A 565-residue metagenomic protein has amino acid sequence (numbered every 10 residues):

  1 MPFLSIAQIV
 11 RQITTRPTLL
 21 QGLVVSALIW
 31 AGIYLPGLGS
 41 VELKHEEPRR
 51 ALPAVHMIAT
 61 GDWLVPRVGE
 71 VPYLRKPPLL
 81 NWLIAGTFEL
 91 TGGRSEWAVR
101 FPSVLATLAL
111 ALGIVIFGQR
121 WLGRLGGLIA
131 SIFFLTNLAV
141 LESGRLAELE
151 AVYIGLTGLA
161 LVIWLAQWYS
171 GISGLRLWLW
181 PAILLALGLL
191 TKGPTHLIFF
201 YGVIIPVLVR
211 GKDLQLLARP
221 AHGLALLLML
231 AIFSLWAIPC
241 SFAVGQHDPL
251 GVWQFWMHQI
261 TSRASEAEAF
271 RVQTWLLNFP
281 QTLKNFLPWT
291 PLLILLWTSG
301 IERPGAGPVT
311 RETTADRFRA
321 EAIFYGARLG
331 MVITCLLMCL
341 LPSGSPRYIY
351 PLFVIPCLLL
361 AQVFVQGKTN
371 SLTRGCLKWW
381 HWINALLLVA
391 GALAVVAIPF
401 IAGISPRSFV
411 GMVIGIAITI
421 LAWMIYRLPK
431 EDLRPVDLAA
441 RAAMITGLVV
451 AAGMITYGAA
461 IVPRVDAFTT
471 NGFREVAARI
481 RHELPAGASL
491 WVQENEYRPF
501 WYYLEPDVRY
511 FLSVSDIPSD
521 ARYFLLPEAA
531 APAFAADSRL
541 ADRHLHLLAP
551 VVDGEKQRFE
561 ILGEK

Functional and structural regions predicted by a protein language model:
P2-Q8, Q12, L179, S299-K565: Membrane-embedded architecture of ER/inner-membrane glycosylation machinery
P2-R374, L433, P550-R558: Membrane-integral, polyisoprenol-dependent glycosyltransferases of the GT-C/oligosaccharyltransferase superfamily
